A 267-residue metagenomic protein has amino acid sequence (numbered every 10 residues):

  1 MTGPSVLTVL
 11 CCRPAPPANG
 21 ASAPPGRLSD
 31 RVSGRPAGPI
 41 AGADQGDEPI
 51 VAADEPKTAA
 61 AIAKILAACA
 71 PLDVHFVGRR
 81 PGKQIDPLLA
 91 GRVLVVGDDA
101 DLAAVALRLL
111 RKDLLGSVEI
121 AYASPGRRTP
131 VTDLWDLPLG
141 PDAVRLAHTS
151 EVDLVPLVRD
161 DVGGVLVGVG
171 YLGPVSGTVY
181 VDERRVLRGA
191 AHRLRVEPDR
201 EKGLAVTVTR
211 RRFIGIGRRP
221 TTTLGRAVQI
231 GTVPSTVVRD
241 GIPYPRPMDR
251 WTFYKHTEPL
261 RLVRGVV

Functional and structural regions predicted by a protein language model:
G3-A23, D30, G42-L89, V96-A103 (+1 more regions): Catalytic core of DAGKc-family lipid kinases
P234-S235, D240-V267: Extended hydrophobic packing segments that form well-structured cores
